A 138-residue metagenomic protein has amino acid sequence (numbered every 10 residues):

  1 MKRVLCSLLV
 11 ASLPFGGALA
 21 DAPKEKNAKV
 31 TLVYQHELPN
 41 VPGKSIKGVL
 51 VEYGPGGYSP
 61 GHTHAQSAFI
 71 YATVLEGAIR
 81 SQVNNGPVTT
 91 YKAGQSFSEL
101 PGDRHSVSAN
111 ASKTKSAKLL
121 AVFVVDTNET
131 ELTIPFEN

Functional and structural regions predicted by a protein language model:
M1-C6: Bacterial N-terminal signal peptides that target proteins for export
S7-P14: Bacterial N-terminal signal peptides
G16-A22: Sec/Tat signal peptide C-region and signal peptidase I cleavage site
K26-G61, S67, V122: A short glycine-rich, His/Asp/Glu-containing loop-to-beta-strand
L38, G43, E52-Y53, N85-G102: Short acidic-glycine-tyrosine-enriched beta hairpin
Y58-P60, R80, S96-N110: Histidine-centered metal-chelating micro-motifs
S67-N85, A93-Q95: Glycine- and acidic-residue-biased ligand/ion/polar-headgroup-sensing regions
G102-E129: Ligand-binding loop in jelly-roll beta-barrel domains
